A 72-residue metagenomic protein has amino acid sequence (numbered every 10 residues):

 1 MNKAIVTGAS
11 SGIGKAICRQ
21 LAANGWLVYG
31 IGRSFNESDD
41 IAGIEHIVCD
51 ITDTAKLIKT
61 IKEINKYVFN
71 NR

Functional and structural regions predicted by a protein language model:
A4-G8: Conserved N-terminal Rossmann-fold NAD(P)-binding element of oxidoreductases
S10, C18: N-terminal Rossmann NAD(P)H-binding glycine-rich loop of SDR-like oxidoreductase domains
I13: Hydrophobic/small residue at the entry helix of a nucleotide-binding pocket
L21: Aromatic pocket-lining residues of Rossmann-like dinucleotide-binding sites
N24-D39: Conserved glycine-rich Rossmann-like NAD(P)H-binding loop of the short-chain dehydrogenase/reductase
A42-T54: Rossmann-fold cofactor-recognition segment
T52-Y67: Conserved Rossmann-fold cofactor-binding substructure of NAD(P)-dependent oxidoreductases
